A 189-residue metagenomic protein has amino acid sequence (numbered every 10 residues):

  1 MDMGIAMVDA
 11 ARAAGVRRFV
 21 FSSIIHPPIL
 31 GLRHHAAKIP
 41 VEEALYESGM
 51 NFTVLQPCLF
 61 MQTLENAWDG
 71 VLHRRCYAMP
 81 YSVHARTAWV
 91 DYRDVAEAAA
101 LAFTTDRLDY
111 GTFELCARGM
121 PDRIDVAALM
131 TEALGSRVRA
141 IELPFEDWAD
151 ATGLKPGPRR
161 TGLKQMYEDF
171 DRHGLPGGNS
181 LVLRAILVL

Functional and structural regions predicted by a protein language model:
M1-A14: NAD(P)H-binding glycine-rich loop region in Rossmannoid oxidoreductase-like domains and their noncatalytic homologs
M3-G4, A117, G135, V188: Glycine-centered small-residue hotspots that permit tight backbone geometry or close packing
R12-R18, I25-R139, E146-P158, M166: Oxidoreductase cofactor-interface core, primarily capturing Rossmann-like NAD(P)-dependent enzymes
S22, T53, C116, S180 (+1 more regions): Ser/Thr-centric signal marking residues that sit in or immediately flank functional binding/regulatory motifs
F145-L189: A hydrophobic C-terminal alpha-helical subdomain
